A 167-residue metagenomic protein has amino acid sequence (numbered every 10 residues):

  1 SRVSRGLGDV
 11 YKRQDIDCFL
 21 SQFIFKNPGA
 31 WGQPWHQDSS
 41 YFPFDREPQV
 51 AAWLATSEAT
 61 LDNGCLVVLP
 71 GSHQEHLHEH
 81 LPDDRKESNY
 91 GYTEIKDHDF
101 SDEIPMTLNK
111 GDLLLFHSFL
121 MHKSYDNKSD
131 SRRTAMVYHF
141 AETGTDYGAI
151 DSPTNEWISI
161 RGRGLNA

Functional and structural regions predicted by a protein language model:
S1-Y11: Single conserved hydrophobic/aromatic residue that forms the stacking wall/gate of nucleotide- or nucleobase-binding
R5, P28-S40: Short acidic (Asp/Glu) patches
R13-S21: A short coil-to-beta-strand element that immediately follows conserved catalytic motifs
L20-G29: Short, glycine/charge-rich beta-strand/loop segments that flank catalytic centers and engage negatively charged groups
D38-S40, Q49, K123-N127: Glycine-rich phosphate/pyrophosphate-binding beta-alpha loops
P43-L61, T107, H139-T143: Short, conserved beta-strand element in jelly-roll/cupin
A59-M121: Double-stranded beta-helix
L81-P82, L113-L115, F119-A167: Non-heme Fe(II)/2-oxoglutarate
